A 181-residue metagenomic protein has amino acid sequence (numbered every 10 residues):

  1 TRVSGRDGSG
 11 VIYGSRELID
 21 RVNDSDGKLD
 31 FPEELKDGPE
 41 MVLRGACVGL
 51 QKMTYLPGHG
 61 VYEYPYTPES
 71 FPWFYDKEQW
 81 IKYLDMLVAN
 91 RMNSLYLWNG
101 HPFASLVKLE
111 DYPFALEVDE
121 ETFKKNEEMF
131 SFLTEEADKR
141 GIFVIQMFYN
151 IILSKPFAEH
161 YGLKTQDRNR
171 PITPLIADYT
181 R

Functional and structural regions predicted by a protein language model:
R2-T180: Feature activates predominantly on carbohydrate-active enzymes
